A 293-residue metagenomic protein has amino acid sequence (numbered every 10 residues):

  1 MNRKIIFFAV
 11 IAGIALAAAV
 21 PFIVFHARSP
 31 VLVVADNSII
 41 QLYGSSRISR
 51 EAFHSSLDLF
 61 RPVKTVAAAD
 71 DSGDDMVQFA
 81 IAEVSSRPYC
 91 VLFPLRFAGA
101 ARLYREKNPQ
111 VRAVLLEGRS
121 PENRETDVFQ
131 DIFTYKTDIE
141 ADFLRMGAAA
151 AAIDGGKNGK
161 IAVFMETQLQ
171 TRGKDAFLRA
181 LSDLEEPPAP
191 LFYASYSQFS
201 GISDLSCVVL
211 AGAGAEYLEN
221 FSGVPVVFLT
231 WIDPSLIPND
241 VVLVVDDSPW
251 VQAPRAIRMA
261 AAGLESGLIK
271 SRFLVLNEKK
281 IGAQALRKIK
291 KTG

Functional and structural regions predicted by a protein language model:
F8-P21: Hydrophobic membrane-insertion alpha-helices, especially the h-region of bacterial N-terminal signal peptides
P30-D74, Q170: Extracytoplasmic "Venus flytrap"
D71, Y135-F143, F164-D175, L191-Q198 (+1 more regions): Hinge/beta->alpha junction and helix N-cap segments in small-molecule ligand-binding domains
D74-R87, A194-D204: Short, well-structured alpha-helical segments in soluble
L92-L95, V111-E125, V226-I232: Short beta-strand elements of ligand-binding domains
E122-A148, P238-W250: Short beta-strand elements at the ligand-binding edges of bilobed clamshell
D142-E185, L264-Q284: An alpha-beta-alpha
N239-G293: Structured C-terminal subdomain patch of bacterial secreted/periplasmic proteins
